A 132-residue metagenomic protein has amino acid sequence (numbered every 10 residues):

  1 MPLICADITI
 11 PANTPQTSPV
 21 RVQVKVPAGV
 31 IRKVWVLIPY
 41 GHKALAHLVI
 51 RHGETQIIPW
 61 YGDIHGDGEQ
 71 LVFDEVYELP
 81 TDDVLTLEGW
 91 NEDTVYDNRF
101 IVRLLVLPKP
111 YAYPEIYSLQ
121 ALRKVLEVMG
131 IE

Functional and structural regions predicted by a protein language model:
M1-G29, W35-E132: Beta-strand-centric surfaces of beta-sandwich/beta-rich domains
